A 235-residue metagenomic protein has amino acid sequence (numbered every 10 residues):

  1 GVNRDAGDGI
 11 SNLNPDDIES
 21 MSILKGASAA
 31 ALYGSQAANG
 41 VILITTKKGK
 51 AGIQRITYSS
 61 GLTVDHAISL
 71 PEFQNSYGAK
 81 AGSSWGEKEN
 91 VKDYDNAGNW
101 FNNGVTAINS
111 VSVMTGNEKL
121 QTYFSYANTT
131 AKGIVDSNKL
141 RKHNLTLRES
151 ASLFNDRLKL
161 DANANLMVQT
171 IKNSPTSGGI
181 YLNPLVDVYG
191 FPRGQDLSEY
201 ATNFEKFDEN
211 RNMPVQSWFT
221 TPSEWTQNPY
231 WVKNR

Functional and structural regions predicted by a protein language model:
G1-G26: Short acidic/polar hinge/loop motifs at secondary-structure boundaries that mediate gating or recognition
G1-I10, G40, K48-S137, D156 (+2 more regions): Residues embedded in well-ordered regular secondary structure
P15, Y33-A38, N138-R141, T176: Short, glycine-/polar-rich solvent-exposed loops and beta-turns at beta-strand/coil boundaries
M21-S22, I42-I44: Non-catalytic regulatory/gating segments with a bias toward low-complexity or hydrophobic composition
G26-A30, T45-K47, N99, T129-A131 (+1 more regions): Short beta-turn/strand-loop junction motif enriched in small, turn-promoting residues
V41-L43, I108-S110, N144-R148: Membrane-embedded beta-strand positions in outer-membrane beta-barrel channels/transporters
T57-S59, Y123-T129, N144-R148, D161-M167: Outer-envelope exported proteins of Gram-negative bacteria
A131-K159: Conserved, well-structured beta-alpha core segment at the onset of a catalytic domain
